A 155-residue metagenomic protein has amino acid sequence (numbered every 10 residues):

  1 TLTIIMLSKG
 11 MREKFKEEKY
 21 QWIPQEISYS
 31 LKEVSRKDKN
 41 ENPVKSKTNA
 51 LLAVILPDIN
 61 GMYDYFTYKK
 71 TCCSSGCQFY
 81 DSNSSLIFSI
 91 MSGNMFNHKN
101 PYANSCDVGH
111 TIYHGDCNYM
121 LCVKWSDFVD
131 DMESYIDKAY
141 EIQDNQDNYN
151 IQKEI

Functional and structural regions predicted by a protein language model:
K9-M11, E33-D38, N42-M62: Short beta-alpha junction loops
K9-R36: Conserved TIR/SEFIR loop-to-helix hotspot centered on a Trp-containing motif with a nearby acidic residue
I55-I155: C-terminal interaction surface of TIR/SEFIR-family domains
